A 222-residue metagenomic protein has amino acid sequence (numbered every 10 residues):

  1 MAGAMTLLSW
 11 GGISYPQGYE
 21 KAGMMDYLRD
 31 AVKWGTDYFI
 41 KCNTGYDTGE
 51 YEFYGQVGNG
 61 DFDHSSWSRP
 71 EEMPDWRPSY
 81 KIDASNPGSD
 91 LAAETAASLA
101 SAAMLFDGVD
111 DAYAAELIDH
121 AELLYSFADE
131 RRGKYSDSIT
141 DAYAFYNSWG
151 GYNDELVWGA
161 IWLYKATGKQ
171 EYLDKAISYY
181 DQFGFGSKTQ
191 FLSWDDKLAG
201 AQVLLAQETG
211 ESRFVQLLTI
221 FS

Functional and structural regions predicted by a protein language model:
M1-S222: Glycan-recognition and catalytic cores of secretory/periplasmic carbohydrate-active enzymes
